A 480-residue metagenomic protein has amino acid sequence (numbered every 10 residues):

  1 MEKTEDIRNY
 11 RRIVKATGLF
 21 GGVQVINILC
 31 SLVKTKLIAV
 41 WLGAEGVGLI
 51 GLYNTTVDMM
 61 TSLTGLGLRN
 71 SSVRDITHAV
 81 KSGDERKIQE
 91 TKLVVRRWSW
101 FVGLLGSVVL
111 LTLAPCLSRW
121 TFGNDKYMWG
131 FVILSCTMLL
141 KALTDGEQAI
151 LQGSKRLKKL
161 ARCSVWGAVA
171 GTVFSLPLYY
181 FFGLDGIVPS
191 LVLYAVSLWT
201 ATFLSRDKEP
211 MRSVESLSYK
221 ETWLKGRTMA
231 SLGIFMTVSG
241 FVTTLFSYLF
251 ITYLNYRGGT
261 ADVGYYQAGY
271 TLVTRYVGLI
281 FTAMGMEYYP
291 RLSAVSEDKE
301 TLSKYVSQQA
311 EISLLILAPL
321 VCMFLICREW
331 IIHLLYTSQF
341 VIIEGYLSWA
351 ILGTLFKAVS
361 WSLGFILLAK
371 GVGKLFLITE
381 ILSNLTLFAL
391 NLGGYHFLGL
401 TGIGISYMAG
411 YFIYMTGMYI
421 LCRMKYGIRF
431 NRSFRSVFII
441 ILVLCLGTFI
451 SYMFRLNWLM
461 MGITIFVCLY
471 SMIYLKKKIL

Functional and structural regions predicted by a protein language model:
M1-I13, L191, T202-S247, R291-K304 (+1 more regions): Interhelical loop/hinge segments that connect adjacent transmembrane helices in multipass membrane
D6-Y10, A114-L134, S307, F324-L355 (+2 more regions): Interfacial segments at transmembrane-helix termini and the short loops linking adjacent helices
R12-N27, Y53, G65-P115, W129 (+3 more regions): Membrane-water interface segments that mark the loop-to-transmembrane alpha-helix transition
A16-L32, V47, G167, S190-L198 (+5 more regions): Transmembrane helical elements of multi-pass membrane transporters/channels
L66-S82, G153, M211-R212, G269 (+2 more regions): Helix-loop junctions and terminal segments of transmembrane helices in multi-pass membrane transport/translocation
M128, V132, R162-P210, T228 (+4 more regions): Hydrophobic alpha-helical transmembrane segments
L139-C163, P177, I351-L382, C422-M424: Membrane-interface junctions at transmembrane-helix termini in multi-pass inner-membrane proteins
T243, S383, R432-L480: Transmembrane alpha-helical segments of multi-pass transport proteins
